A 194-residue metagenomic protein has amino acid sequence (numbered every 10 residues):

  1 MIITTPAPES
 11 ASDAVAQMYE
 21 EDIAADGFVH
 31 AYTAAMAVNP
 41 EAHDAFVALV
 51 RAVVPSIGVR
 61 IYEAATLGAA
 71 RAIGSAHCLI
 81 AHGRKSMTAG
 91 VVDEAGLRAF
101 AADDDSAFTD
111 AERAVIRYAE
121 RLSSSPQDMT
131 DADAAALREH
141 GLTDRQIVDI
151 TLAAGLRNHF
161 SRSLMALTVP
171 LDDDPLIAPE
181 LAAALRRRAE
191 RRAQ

Functional and structural regions predicted by a protein language model:
M1-Q194: Hydrophobic alpha-helical segments
